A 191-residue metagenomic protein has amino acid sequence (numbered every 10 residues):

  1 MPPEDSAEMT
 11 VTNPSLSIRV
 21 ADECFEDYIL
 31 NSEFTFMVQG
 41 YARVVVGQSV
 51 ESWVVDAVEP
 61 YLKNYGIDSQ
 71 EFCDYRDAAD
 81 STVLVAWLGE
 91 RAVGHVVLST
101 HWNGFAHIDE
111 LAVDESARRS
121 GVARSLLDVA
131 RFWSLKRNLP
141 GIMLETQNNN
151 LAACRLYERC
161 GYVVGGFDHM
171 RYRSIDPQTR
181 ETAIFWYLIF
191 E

Functional and structural regions predicted by a protein language model:
P14-S17: Extreme N-terminal starter segment of soluble prokaryotic enzymes
V20-C24, Y28-F105, D109, D114-E115 (+4 more regions): Acetyl-CoA-dependent GNAT
R91, D114-D128, F132, K136-R137 (+2 more regions): Conserved glycine-rich acetyl-CoA-binding loop
V93, V164-G165: Short hydrophobic beta-strand segments in globular cytosolic domains
P140, Q147-C154, C160-V163, M170-E191: C-terminal "cap" of GNAT-fold acetyltransferases
